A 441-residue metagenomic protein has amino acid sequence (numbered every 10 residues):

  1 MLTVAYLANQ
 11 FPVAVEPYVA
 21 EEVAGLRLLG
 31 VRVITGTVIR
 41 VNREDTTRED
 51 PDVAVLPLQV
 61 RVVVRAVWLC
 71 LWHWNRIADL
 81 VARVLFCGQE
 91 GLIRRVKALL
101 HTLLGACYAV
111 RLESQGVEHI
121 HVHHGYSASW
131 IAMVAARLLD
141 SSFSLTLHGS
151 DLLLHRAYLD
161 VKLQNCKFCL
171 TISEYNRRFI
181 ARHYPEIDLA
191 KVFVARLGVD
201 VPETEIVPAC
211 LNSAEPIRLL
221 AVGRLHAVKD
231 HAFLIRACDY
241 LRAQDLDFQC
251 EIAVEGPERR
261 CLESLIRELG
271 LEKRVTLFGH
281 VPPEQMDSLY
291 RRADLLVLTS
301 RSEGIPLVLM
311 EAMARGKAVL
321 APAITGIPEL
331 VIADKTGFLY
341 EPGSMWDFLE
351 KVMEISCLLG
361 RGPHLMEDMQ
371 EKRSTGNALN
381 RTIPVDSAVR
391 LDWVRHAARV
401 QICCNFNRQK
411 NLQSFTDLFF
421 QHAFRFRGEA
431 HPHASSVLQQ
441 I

Functional and structural regions predicted by a protein language model:
T37, L152, L159-T204, L438: Donor nucleotide-sugar binding/catalytic pocket of nucleotide-sugar-dependent glycosyltransferases
V199, C210-K229, I235-C238, E251: Conserved donor-binding/catalytic core segment of Leloir-type glycosyltransferases
E263-V281: Nucleotide-activated donor-binding/catalytic signature segment of Leloir-type glycosyltransferases, i.e., the conserved
H280-V281, S288-A293: Short alpha-helical donor nucleotide-sugar binding micro-motif in glycosyltransferases
R301: Aromatic "clamp/platform" in nucleotide-sugar-dependent glycosyltransferases that forms part of the donor/acceptor
A318-A321, V331: Short hydrophobic beta-strand element within catalytic cores of glycosyltransferases and related nucleotide-activated
P328-H364, Q370-R381, S387-W393: Change "using UDP/GDP/dTDP sugars" to "using nucleotide sugars
L365-D368, V389-N405, N411-S414: A short, well-ordered alpha-helix in the C-terminal region of glycosyltransferases
